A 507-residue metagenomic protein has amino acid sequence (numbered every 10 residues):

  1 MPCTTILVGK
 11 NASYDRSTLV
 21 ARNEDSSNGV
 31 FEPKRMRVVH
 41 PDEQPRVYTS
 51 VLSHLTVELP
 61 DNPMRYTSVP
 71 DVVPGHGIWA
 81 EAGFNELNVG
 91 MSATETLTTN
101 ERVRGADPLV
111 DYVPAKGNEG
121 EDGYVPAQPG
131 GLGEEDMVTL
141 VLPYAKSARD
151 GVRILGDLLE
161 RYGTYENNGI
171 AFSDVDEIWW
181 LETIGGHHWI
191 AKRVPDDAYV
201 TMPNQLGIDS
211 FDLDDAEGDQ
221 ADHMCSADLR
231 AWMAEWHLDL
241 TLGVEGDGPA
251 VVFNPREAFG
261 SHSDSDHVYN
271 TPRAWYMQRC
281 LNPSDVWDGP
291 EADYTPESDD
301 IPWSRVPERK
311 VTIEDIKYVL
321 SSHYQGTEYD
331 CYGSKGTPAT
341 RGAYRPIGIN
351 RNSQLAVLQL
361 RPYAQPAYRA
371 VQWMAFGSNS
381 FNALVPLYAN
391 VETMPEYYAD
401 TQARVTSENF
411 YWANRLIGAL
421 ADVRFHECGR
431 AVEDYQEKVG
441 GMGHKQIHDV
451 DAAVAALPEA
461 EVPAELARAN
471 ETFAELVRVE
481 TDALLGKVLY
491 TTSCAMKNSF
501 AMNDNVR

Functional and structural regions predicted by a protein language model:
P2-E134, I154-D293: A contiguous strand-loop segment
T5-L7, L19-A21, G77, E81 (+11 more regions): Ordered hydrophobic segments in well-structured contexts
P60-Y66, V152, S334-G342: Short Pro/Gly-enriched beta-strand edge/turn motifs at strand-loop
V138-Y144: Short, well-ordered beta-strand elements within core beta-sheets of diverse protein domains
Y144-D150: Short, charged, surface-exposed loops that flank catalytic or proteolytic processing sites
A231-Y368: Glycine-rich, aromatic-lined ligand/substrate-binding cores of catalytic and carbohydrate-binding domains
Y324-Q325, Y329-A456: Substrate-recognition/cap regions that form aromatic- and gly/pro-loop-enriched pockets for small-molecule ligands
Q436-R507: Histidine-centered catalytic/metal-binding microenvironments
